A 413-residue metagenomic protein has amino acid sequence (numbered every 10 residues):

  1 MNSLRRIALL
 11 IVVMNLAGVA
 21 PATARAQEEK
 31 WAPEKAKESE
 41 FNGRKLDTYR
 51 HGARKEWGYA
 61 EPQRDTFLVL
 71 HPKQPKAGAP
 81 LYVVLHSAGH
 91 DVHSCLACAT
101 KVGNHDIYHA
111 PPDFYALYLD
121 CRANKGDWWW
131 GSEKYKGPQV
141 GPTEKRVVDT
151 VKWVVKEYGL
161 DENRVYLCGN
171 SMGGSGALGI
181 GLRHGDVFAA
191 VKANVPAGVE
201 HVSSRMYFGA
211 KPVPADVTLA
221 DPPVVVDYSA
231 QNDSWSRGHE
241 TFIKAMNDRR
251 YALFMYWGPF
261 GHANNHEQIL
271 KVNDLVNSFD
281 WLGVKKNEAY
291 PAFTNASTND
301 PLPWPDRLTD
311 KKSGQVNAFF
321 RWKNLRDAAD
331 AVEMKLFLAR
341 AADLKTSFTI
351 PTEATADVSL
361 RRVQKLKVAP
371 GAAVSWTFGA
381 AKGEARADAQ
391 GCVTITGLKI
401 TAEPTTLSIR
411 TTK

Functional and structural regions predicted by a protein language model:
A8-G18: Bacterial N-terminal signal peptides
A24-L81, I243-K244, A381-K382, Q390-C392: A domain-start/cap signature at the N-terminus of enzymes
Q27-K30, D248-F254, F260-K413: Alpha/beta-hydrolase-fold serine-hydrolase catalytic core, especially in secreted/extracellular enzymes
K76, E133-M172, L182-V187: Gly/Ser-rich "nucleophile elbow"/oxyanion-hole loop immediately N-terminal to the catalytic nucleophile in hydrolases
K76-L81, P111-A116, D161-V165, H184-A190 (+2 more regions): Loop/turn elements at helix/coil->beta-strand transitions in domains of secreted/extracellular proteins
L81, S87-T150: Active-site machinery of serine-nucleophile hydrolases
E162-T218: Primarily recognizes the serine-hydrolase "nucleophile elbow" in alpha/beta-hydrolase and SGNH/GDSL folds
A197-V284: The feature captures the conserved acid-bearing segment of alpha/beta-hydrolase catalytic domains
